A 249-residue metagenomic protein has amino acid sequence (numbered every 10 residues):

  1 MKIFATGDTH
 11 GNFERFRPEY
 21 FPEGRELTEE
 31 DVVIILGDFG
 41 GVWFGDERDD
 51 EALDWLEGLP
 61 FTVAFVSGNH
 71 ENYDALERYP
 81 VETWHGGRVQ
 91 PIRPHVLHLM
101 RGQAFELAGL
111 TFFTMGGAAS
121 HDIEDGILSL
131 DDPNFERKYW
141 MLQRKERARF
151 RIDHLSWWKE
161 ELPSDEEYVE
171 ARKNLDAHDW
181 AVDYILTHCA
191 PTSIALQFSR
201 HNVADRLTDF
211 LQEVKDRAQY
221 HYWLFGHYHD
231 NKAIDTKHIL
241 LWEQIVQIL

Functional and structural regions predicted by a protein language model:
M1-F4, Q103-T114, Y184, D235-I239: Beta-strand-turn-beta hairpins that frame and shape the catalytic cleft of phosphate-ester-processing enzymes
I3-G11, L155-L162: Acidic/glycine-enriched edge-of-secondary-structure segments
T6, N12-L107, R200, D205-Q212 (+3 more regions): Core catalytic region of metal-dependent phosphoesterases/phosphodiesterases, especially metallo-beta-lactamase-like
T9-H10, F39-G40, N69-N72, A118-A119 (+2 more regions): Catalytic metal-binding/acid-base residues of hydrolase active sites
F44, D74, I123, A195-L196 (+1 more regions): Generic domain-boundary/flexible-linker signal
G58-A64, N69, G116-I127, D230-I245: A broadly tuned preference for mixed-charge, low-complexity surface segments
P94, A108-H201: Active-site-proximal loop/helix segment associated with metal-binding centers of metalloenzymes
K159-L249: Internal alpha/beta domain cores that form substrate/cofactor-binding pockets in large enzymes and binding proteins
